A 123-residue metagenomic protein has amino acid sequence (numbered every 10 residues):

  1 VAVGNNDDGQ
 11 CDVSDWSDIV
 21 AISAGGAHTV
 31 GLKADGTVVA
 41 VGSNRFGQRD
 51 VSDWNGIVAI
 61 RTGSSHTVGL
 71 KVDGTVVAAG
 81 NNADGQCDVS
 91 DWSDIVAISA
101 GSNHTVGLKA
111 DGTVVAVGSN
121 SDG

Functional and structural regions predicted by a protein language model:
A2, H28-G31, A40, H66-G69 (+3 more regions): Conserved core positions of repeat-based scaffolds
V3-D15, G42-D53, S65, A79-D91 (+1 more regions): Short glycine/serine- and acidic-residue-enriched loop/turn motifs that recur at repeat junctions
G4, I22, A40-G42, I60 (+2 more regions): Short, hydrophobic beta-strand segments that form beta-sheet elements in well-ordered domains
N6, G25-G26, K33, N44 (+6 more regions): Structural signature of WD-repeat beta-propellers
S17, A21, A34-T37, N55-A59 (+4 more regions): Tandem repeat domain/solenoid detector
I19, G26-A27, I57, S64-T67 (+2 more regions): Conserved positions at the start
